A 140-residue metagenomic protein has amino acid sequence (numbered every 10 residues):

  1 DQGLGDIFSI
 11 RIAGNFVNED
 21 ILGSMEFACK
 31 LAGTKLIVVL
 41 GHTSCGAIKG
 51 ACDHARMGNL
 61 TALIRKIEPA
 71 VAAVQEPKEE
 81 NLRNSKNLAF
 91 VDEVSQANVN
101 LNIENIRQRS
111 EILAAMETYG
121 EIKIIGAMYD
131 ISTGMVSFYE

Functional and structural regions predicted by a protein language model:
D1-S9: Short helix-loop-beta junction
G5, G14-A32, G46-E140: Divalent-metal-activated hydrolytic enzyme cores
T34, H42-T43: Active-site cofactor/cluster-binding pocket
V39: Conserved functional hotspot residues or short segments at active or partner-binding sites across diverse domains
